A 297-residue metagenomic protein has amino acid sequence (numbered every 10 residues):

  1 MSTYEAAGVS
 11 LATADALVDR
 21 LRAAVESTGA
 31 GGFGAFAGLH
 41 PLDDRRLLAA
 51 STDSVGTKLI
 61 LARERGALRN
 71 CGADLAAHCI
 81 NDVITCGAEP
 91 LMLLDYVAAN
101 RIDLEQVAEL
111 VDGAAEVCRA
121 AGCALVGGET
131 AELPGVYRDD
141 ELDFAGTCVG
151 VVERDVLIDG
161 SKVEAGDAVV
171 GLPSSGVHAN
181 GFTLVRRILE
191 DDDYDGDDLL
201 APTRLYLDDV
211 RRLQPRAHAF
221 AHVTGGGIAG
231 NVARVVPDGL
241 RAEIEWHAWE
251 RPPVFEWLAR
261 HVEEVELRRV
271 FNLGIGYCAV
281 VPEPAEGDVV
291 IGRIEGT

Functional and structural regions predicted by a protein language model:
S2-G8, L17, A23, Q106-A124 (+3 more regions): Glycine-/charge-enriched secondary-structure boundary and capping motifs
L11: Conserved "HGTGT" condensation-loop signature of ketosynthase/thiolase-family condensing enzymes that catalyze
A23-S175, P282: Glycine-rich phosphate/pyrophosphate-binding loop regions near the starts of catalytic domains
A62-R63, T183, V232-R234: Short amphipathic alpha-helical segments
V97-A98, G176, G227, E295: Short, glycine/serine-rich, charged loops/turns that create anion-binding and catalytic segments at active sites
S175, N180-G181: Glycine/GP-enriched mid-protein hinge/lid loop-to-helix segment characteristic of carbohydrate kinases
G181-D193: Short, compositionally biased
